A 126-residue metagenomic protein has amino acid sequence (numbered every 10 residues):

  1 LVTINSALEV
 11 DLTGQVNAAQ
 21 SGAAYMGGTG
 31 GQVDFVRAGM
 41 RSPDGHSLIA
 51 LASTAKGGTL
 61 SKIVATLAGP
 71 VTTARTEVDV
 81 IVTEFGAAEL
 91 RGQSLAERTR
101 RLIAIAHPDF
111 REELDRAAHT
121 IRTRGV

Functional and structural regions predicted by a protein language model:
L1-V126: Conserved phosphate- and dinucleotide-binding cores of soluble alpha/beta proteins, encompassing both enzyme active
